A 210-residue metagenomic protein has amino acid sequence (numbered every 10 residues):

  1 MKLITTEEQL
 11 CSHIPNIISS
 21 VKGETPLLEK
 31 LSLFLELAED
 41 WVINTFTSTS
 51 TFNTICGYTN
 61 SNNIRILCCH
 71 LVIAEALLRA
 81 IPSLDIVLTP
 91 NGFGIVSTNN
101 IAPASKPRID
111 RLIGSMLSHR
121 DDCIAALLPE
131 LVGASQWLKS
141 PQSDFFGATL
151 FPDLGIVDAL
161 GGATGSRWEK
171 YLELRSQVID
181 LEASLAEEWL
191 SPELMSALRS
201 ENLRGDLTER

Functional and structural regions predicted by a protein language model:
M1-I66, S83-R210: Conserved short "hinge" loops at termini or chain/domain junctions
L67-D85: Short, hydrophobic/amphipathic alpha-helical patches that form generic packing surfaces within helical domains
